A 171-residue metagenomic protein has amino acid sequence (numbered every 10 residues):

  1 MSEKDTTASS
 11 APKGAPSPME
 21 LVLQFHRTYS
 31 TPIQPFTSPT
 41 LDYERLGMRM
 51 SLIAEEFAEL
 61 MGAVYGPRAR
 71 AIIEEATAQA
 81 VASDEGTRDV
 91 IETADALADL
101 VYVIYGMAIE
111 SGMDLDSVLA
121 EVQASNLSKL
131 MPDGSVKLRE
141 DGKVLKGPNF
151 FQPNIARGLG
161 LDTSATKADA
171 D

Functional and structural regions predicted by a protein language model:
S2-L97, V101-D171: Flexible "arm" and connector segments at domain edges
